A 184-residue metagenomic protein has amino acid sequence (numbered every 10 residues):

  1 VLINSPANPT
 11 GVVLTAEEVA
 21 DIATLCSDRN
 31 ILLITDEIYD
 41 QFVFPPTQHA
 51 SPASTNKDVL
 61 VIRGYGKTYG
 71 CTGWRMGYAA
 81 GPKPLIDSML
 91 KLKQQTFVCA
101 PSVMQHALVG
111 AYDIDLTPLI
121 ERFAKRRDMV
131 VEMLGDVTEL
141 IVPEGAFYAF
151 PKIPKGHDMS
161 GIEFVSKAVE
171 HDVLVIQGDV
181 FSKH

Functional and structural regions predicted by a protein language model:
V1-H184: PLP-dependent class I/II
